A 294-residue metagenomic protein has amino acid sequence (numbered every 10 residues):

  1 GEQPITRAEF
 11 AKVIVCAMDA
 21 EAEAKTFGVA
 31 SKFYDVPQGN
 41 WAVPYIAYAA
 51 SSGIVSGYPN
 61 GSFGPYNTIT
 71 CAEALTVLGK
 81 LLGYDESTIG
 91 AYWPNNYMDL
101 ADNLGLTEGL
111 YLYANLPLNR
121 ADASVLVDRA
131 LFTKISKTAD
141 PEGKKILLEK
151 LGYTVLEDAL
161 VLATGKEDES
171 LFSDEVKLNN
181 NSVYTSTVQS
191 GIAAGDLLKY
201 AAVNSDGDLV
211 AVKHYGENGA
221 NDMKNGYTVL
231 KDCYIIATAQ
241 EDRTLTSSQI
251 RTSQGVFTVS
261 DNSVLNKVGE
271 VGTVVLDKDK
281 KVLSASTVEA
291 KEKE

Functional and structural regions predicted by a protein language model:
G1-A11, V15-V43, S52-A72, L78-P117 (+3 more regions): Feature responds to low-complexity, polar/acidic, surface-exposed segments characteristic of secreted/exported proteins
A121, V125, K134-E294: Short, flexible, surface-exposed loop segments at domain boundaries
D128: Conserved redox-cofactor binding core of oxidoreductases
